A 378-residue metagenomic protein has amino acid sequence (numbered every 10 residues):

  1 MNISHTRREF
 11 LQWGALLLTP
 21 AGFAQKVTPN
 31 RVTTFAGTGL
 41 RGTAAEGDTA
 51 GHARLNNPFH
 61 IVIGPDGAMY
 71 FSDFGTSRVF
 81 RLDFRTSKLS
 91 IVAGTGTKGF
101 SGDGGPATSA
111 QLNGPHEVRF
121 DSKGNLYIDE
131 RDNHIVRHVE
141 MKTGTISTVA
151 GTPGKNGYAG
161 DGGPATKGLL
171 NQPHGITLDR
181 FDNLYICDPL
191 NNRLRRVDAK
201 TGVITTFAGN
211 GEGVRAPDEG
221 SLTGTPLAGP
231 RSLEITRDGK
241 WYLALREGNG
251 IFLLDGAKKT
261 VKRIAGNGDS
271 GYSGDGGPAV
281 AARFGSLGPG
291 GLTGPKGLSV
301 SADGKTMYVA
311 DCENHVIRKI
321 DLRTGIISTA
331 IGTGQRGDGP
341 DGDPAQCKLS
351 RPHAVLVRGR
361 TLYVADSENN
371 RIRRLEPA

Functional and structural regions predicted by a protein language model:
M1-L18: N-terminal secretory signal peptides and thylakoid transit peptides that target proteins across membranes
V27-N57, S87-G114, G144-Q172, T201-G229 (+2 more regions): Gly/Pro-rich loop segments of beta-rich domains
I63-D66, F120-K123, L178-F181, I235-D238 (+2 more regions): Residue-level detector of Asp-centered blade-edge/turn motifs that repeat once per structural unit in beta-propeller
A68-Y70, N125-Y127, N183-Y185, K240-L243 (+2 more regions): Conserved beta-propeller blade signature
F74, R131, P189, R246 (+2 more regions): Short loop/turn segments immediately following the C-termini of beta-strands
R78-F80, H134-R137, N192-R195, V203 (+3 more regions): A short loop-to-beta-strand structural motif that recurs across blades of beta-propeller domains
R351-A378: Blade-level signature of beta-propeller repeat domains, shared across WD40, Kelch, NHL, RCC1 and BNR/Asp-box propellers
